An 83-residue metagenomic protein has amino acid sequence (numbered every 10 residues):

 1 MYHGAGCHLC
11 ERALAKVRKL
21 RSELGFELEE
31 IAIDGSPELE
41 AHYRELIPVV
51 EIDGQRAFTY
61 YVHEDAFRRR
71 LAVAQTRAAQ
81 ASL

Functional and structural regions predicted by a protein language model:
M1-K19: Local sequence-structure signature of Cys/Sec-based thiol-disulfide redox active-site neighborhoods
L20-L24: A short, Lys/Arg-enriched amphipathic alpha-helix followed by its capping loop at the start of a domain
F26-P37: Thiol-based oxidoreductase modules, predominantly thioredoxin-like and allied folds used for disulfide exchange
E30, S82-L83: Terminal leader/tail segments of proteins
E40: Chalcogenol-based redox active-site neighborhoods
R44-V50: Structural micro-motif
I52-A81: Non-catalytic, surface beta->alpha helical segment in thiol-disulfide oxidoreductase systems
